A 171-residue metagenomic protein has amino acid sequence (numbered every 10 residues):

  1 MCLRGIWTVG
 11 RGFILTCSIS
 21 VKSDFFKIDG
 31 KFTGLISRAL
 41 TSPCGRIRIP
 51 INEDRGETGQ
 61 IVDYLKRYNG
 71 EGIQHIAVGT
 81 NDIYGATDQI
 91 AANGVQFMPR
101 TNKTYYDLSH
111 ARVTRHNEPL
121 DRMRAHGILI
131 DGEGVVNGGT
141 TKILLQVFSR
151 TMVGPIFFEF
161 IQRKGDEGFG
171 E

Functional and structural regions predicted by a protein language model:
M1-F26, K31-E171: Glyoxalase I/VOC metalloenzyme domain signal
